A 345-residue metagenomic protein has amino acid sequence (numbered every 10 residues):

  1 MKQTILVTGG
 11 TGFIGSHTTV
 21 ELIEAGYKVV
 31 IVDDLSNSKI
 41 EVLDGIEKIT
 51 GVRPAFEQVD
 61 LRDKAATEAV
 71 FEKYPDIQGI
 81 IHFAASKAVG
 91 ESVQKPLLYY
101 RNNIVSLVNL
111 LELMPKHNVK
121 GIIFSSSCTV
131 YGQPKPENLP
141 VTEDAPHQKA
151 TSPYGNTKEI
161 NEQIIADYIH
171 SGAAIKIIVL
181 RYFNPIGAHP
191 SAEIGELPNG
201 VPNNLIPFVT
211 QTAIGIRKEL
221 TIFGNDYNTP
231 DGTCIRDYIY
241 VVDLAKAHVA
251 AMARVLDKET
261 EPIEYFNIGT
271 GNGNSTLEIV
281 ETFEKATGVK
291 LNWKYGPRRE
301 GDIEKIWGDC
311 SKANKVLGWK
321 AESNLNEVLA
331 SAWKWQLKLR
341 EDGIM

Functional and structural regions predicted by a protein language model:
K2-G79, V201: N-terminal Rossmann/SDR dinucleotide-binding element
I49-F56, A173-I175, V289-L291: A short helix-to-beta-strand connector/capping loop
R62-D63, K95, D309, N324: Acidic/polar helix N-cap motif
A66, N109-L113, D243-K246: Conserved mid-core alpha-helix of short-chain dehydrogenase/reductase
Q78-I81, I123: N-terminal Rossmann-like NAD(P) cofactor-binding module of classical short-chain dehydrogenase/reductase
A84-K87, S126-S127: Conserved NAD(P)H cofactor-binding loop of Rossmann-fold oxidoreductase domains
Q94-L97, R101, V105-E112, K116 (+3 more regions): Catalytic helix-loop patch of NAD(P)-dependent Rossmann-fold dehydrogenases
I206-M345: C-terminal substrate-binding subdomain of Rossmann-fold SDR/epimerase-dehydratase oxidoreductases
